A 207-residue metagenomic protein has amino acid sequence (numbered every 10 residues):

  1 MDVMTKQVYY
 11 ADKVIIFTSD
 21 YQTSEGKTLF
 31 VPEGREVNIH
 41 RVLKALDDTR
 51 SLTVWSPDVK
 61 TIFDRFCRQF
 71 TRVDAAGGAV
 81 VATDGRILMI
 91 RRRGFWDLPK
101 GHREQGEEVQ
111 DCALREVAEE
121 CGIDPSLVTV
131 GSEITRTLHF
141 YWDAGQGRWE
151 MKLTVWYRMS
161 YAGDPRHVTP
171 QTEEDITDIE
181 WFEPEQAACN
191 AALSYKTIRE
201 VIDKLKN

Functional and structural regions predicted by a protein language model:
M1-Y10, S19-T28: Short Lys/Arg-enriched alpha/beta "domain-start" segment
T5, A75, K152-W156: Short hydrophobic/aromatic beta-strand or adjacent loop that forms the aromatic wall/cage of a ligand/substrate-binding
Y10, A82, D143-A144: Acidic surface patches and DE-rich sequence motifs
I15, T23-S24, F95-D97, Q105 (+1 more regions): Short, surface-exposed beta-strand-loop junctions and turns on beta-sheet-rich folds
T28-F30, V81-E119: Conserved Nudix-box catalytic region and its N-terminal flanking loop in Nudix hydrolases and closely related
G34-G77: Acidic, metal-coordinating catalytic segment for phosphate/diphosphate chemistry, firing primarily on the Nudix
R103-K196: Unchanged
K196-N207: Charged phosphate-binding loop/patch that engages nucleotide di/tri-phosphates or the phosphate backbone of nucleic
